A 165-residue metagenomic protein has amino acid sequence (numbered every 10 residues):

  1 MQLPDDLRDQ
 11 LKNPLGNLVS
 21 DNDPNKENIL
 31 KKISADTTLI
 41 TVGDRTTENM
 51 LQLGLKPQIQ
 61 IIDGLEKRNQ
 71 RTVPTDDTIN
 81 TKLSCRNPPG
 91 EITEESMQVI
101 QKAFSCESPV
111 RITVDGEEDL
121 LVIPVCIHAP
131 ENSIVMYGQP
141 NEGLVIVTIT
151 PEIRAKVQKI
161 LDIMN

Functional and structural regions predicted by a protein language model:
M1-P88: N-terminal, charge-rich interaction modules
I40-E48, D115-V122, N141-E142: Gly/Ser/Thr-rich loops at beta-strand to alpha-helix junctions that form or flank small-molecule/cofactor-binding
L51-I59, T75-D77, C126-E131, T150-R154 (+1 more regions): Short, solvent-exposed amphipathic alpha-helical segments in soluble enzyme and RNA/protein-processing domains
P57-G64, E131-Q139: Short hydrophobic/aromatic-enriched beta-strand-loop microsegments
N80-P89, K156-N165: A polyampholytic, Gly/Pro-enriched intrinsically disordered region
K82-V114, L120: Internal catalytic-core helix/loop-beta-alpha segment that presents or stabilizes conserved functional determinants
E107-Y137: Hydrophobic/aromatic-rich, well-ordered segments within soluble, folded domains that form packed cores
G138-I153, N165: Short, flexible loop segments at boundaries between secondary-structure elements
